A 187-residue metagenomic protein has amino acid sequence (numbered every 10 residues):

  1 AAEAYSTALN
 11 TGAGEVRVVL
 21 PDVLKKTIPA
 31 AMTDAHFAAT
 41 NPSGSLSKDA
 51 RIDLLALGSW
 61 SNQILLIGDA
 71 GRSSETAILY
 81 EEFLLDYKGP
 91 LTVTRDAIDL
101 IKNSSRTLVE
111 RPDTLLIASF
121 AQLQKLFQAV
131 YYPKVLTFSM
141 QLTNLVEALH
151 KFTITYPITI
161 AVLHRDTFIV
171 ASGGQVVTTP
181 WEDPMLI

Functional and structural regions predicted by a protein language model:
A1-L85, R106, E110, V135-I187: Small-residue (G/A/S/T)-rich helix-start motifs and N-terminal tracts that mark the onset
E15-D22, T92-R95, L116-S119: Short internal beta-strands
L24-I28, S73, D99-I101, L123-L126: Short, charged/polar "capping" segments at the starts of alpha-helices and the immediately preceding loops
N62-Q63, P90, T114: Conserved acidic residues
D69, D96, F120-A121, R165: Anionic group-transfer/hydrolysis microenvironments
L85-S105: Short, acidic/small-residue loops that bind anionic groups at enzyme active sites
S105-A121: A short alpha/beta connector and helix-capping loop motif
A121-Y132, A148, P157: Redox- and metal-dependent alpha/beta enzyme cores, enriched for Fe-S-associated oxidoreductases and cofactor-handling
